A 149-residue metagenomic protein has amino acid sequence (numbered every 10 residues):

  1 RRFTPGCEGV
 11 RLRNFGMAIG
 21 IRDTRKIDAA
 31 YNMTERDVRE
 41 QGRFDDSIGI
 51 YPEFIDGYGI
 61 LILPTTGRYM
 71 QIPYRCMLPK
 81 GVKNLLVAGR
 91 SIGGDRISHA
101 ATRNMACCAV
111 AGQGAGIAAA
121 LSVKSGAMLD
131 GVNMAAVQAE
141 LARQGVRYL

Functional and structural regions predicted by a protein language model:
R1-L149: Flavin (FAD/FMN)-binding glycine-rich loop and adjacent Rossmann-like elements that form
